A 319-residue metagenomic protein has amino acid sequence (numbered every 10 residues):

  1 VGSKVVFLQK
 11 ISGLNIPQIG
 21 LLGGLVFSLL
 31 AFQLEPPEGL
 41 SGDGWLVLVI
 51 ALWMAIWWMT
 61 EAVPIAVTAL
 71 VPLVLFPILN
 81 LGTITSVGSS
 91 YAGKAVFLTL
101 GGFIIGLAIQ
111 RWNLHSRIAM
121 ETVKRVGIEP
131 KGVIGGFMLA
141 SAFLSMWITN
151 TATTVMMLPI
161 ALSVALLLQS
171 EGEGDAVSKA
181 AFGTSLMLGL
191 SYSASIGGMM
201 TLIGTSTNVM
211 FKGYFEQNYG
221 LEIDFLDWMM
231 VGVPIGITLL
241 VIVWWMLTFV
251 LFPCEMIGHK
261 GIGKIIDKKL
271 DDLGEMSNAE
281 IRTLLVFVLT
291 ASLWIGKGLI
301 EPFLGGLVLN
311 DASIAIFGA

Functional and structural regions predicted by a protein language model:
V1-L98, Q217-Y219, D227-A319: Hydrophobic transmembrane alpha-helices of multi-pass small-molecule transporters
L8-Q9, P36, W53, A66-V177: Membrane-embedded alpha-helical segments and adjacent helix-loop junctions characteristic of multi-pass solute
K10, V123-I128, K179, G189 (+1 more regions): Membrane-interface segments at loop-to-transmembrane junctions
V49, G132, G136, A140 (+2 more regions): Alpha-helical membrane-protein architecture signal
A55-V63, A140-N150, S191-I203: Transmembrane alpha-helix interface/packing and boundary motifs in multi-pass membrane proteins, characterized by
A69-L73, T151-L166, M187, M200-Q217 (+1 more regions): Re-entrant/interfacial helical elements at transmembrane boundaries that shape and gate the permeation pathway
E171-P253, I257: Membrane-core helix-loop-helix motifs of multi-pass transport proteins
